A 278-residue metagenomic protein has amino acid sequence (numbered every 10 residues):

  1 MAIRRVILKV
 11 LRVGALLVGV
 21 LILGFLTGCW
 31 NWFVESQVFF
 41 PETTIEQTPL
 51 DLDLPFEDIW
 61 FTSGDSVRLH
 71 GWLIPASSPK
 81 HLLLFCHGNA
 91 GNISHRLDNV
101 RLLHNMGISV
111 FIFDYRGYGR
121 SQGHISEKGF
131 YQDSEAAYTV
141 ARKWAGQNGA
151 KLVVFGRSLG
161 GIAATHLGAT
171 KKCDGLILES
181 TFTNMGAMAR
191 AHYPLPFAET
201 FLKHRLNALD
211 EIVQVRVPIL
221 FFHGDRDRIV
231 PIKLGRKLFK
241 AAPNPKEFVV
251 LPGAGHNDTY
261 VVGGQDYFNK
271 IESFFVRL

Functional and structural regions predicted by a protein language model:
L21-T62: An N-terminal hydrophobic leader/cap segment in hydrolases
G64-W144: Membrane-embedded segments
N99, A208, V217, P231-K240: Short alpha-helix in the alpha/beta-hydrolase fold that links the catalytic acid
A137-W144, G149-L195: Primarily recognizes the serine-hydrolase "nucleophile elbow" in alpha/beta-hydrolase and SGNH/GDSL folds
V215, F221-H223, D227: Short beta-strand/loop motif that positions the catalytic acidic residue of the alpha/beta-hydrolase fold
D225-V230, N257-D258: Acidic catalytic loop of the alpha/beta-hydrolase fold
R236-D258: Catalytic histidine neighborhood in serine/cysteine hydrolases with alpha/beta-hydrolase-type architecture
A254-G264, F268: Catalytic histidine-centered segment of alpha/beta-hydrolase-like enzymes
